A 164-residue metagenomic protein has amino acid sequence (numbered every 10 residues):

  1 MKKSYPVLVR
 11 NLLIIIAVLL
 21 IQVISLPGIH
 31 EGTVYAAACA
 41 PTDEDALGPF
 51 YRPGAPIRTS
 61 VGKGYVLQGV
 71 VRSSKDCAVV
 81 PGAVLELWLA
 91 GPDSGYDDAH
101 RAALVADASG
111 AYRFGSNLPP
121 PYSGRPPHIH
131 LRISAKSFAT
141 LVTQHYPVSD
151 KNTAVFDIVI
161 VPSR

Functional and structural regions predicted by a protein language model:
K2-L13: N-terminal Sec-pathway targeting helices
L13-I24: Bacterial N-terminal signal peptides
Q22-T33: Membrane-interface motif at the C-terminal end of an N-terminal transmembrane signal
G32-R164: Beta-strand-dominated extracellular/periplasmic modules and repeats in secreted or surface-exposed proteins
